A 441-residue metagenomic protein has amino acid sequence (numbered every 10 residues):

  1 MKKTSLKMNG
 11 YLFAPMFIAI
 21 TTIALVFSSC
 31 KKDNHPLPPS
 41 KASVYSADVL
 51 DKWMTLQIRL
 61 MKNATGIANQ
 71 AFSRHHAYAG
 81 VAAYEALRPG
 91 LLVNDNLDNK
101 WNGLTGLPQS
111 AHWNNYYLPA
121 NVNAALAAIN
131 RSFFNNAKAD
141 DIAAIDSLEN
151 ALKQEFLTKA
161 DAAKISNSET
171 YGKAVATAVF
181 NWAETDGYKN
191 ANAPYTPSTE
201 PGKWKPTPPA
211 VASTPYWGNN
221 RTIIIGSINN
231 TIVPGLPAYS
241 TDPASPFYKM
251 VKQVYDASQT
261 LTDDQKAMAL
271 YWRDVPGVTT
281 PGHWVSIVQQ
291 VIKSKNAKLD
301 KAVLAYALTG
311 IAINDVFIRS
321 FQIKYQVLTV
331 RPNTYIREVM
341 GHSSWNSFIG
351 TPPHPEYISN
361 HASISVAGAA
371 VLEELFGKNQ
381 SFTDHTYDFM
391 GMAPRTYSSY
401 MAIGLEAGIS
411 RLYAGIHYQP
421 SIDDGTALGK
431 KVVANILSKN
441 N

Functional and structural regions predicted by a protein language model:
K2-F17: Bacterial N-terminal signal peptides that target proteins for export
I20-A24: Alpha-helical transmembrane segments
L25-S29: C-terminal motif of bacterial Sec signal peptides marking the signal peptidase cleavage site
K31-N441: Acidic/polar surface patches and capping/hinge elements
